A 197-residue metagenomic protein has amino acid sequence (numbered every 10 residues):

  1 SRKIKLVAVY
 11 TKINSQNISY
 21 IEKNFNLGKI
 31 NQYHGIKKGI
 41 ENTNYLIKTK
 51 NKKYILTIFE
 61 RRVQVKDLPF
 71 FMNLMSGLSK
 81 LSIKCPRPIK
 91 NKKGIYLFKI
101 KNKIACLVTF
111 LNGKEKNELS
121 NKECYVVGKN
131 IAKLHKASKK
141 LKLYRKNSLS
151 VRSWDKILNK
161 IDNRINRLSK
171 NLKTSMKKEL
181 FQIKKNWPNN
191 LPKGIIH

Functional and structural regions predicted by a protein language model:
S1-K5, N159, K178: Asparagine-rich low-complexity intrinsically disordered tracts
R2-K29: Juxta-kinase regulatory segment immediately upstream of eukaryotic protein kinase catalytic domains
I18, M75, L180: Generic structural marker for isolated residues within well-ordered, non-membrane alpha-helices of soluble domains
K23-N31, M176-N186: Short Pro/Gly-enriched beta-strand edge/turn motifs at strand-loop
H34-K38: Protein kinase glycine-rich loop
I40-K50, I55-L56, P88, F181-H197: Active-site acidic catalytic loop and adjacent metal/ATP-binding pocket of ATP-dependent phosphoryl transfer enzymes
T49-L143: ATP-binding pocket architecture of kinase catalytic cores
E118-K173, L191-K193: A cross-family kinase active-site recognition segment
